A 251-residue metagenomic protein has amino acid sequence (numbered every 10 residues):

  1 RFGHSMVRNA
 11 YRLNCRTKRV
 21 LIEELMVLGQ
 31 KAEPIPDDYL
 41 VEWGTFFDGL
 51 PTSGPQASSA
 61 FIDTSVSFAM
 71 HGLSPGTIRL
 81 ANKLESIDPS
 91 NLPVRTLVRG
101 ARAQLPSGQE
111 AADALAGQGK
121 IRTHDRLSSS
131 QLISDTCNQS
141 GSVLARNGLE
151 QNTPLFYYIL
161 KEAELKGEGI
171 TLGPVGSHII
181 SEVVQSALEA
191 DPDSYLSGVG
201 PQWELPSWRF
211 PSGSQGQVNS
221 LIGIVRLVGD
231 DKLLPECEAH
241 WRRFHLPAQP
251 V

Functional and structural regions predicted by a protein language model:
R1-V251: Terminal regions of secretory-pathway proteins
